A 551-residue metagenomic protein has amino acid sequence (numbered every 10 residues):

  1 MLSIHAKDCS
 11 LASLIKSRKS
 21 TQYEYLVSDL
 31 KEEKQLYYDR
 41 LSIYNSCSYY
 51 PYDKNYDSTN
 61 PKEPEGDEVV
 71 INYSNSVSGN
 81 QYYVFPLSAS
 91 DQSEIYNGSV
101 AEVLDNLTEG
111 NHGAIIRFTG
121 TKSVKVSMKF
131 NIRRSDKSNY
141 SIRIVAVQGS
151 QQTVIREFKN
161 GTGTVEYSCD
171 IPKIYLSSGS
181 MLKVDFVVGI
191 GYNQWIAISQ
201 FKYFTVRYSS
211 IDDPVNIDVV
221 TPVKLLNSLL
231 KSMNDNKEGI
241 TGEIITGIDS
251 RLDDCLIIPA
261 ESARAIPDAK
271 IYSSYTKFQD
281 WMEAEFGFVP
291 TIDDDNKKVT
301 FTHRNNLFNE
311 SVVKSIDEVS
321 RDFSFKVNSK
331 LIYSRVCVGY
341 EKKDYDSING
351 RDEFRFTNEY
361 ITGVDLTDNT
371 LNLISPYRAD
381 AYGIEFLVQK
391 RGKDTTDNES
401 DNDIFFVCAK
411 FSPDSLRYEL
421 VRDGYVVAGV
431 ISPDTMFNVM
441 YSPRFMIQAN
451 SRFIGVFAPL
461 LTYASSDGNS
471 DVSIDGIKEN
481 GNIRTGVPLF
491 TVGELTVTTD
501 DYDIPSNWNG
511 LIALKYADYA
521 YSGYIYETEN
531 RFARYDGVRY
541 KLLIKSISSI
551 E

Functional and structural regions predicted by a protein language model:
M1, S93, G242-E551: An acidic/polar, Gly/Ser/Thr-rich interaction patch typically located in mid-to-C-terminal regions of proteins
M1-S88, Y167, Y175-I240, V538-E551: Surface-exposed cap/loop segments at beta↔alpha junctions
S78-T119, E166-S168: Short beta-strands within extracellular/lumenal beta-sheet-rich domains
F85-E94, S123-K125, K129-R134, Q152: Long, low-complexity intrinsically disordered regions in eukaryotic nuclear regulators
I116-Y140, Y167-D170, S177-I190: Extracellular beta-strand-rich recognition modules
N139-Q151: Short, surface-exposed beta-strand/strand-loop-strand elements in extracellular ectodomains
Q152-G163: Solvent-exposed serine/threonine-rich low-complexity stretches and specific carbohydrate-binding patches
T162-C169, Y275-T276: Trp-centered recognition loops
